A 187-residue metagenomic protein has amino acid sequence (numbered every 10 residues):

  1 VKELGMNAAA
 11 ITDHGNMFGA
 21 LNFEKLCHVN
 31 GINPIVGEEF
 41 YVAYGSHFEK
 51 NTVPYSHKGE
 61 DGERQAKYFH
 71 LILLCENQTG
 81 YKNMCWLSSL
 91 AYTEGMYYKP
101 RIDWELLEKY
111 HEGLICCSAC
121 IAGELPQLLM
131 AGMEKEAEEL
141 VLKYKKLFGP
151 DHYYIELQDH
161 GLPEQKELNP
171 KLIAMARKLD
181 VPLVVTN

Functional and structural regions predicted by a protein language model:
V1-N187: Phosphodiester-processing cores and adjacent nucleic acid-binding clamps
